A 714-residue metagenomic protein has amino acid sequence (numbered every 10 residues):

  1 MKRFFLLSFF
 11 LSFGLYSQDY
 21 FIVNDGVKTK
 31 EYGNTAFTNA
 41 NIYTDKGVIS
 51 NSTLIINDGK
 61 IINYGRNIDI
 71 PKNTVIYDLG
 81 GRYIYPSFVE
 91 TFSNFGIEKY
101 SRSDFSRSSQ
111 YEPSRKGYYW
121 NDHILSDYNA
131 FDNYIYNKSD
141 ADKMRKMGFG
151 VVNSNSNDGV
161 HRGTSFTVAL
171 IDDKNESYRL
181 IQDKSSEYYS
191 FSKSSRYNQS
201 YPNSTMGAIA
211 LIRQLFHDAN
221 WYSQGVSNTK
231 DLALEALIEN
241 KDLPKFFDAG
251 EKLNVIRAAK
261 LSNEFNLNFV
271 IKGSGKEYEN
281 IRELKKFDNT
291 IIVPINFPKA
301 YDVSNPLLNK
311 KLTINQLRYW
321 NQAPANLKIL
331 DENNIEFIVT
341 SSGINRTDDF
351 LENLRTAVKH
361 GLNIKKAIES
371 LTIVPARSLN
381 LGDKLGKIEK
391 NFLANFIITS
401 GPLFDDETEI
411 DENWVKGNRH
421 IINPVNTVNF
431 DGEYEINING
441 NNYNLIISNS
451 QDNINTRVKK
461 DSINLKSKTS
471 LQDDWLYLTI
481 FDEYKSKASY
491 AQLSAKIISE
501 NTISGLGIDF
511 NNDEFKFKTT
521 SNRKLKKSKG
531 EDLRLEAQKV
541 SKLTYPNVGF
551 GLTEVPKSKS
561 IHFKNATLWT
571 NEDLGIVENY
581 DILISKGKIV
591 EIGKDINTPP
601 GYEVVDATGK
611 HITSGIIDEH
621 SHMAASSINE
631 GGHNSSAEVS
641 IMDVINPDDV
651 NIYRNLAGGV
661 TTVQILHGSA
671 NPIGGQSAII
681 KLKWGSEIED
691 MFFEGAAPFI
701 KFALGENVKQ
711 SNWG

Functional and structural regions predicted by a protein language model:
D19-I22, V27-G33, K46-S87, R102 (+1 more regions): Histidine-rich, glycine-flanked metal-binding segment
V23-E31, I42-T53, R66, D348 (+7 more regions): Acidic, glycine-enriched loop/beta-strand segments at the rims of small-molecule binding/catalytic pockets
D25, S108-Y119, D127, P294-T399 (+3 more regions): His/Asp/Glu-enriched, well-ordered alpha-helical/loop segment that forms or immediately abuts the divalent-metal
Y32-F37, I70-F131, K146, T598-M642: Replace "His-x-His-based motif
F37-N41, V425-I446, D452-D461, S467 (+2 more regions): Tryptophan-anchored aromatic micro-motifs
N51, N155, N228-A323, F337-I338 (+6 more regions): Active-site core of metal-dependent hydrolases
F92, N437-N444, W475-N547: Beta-sheet ligand-binding and adhesion/scaffold domains
N137-E277, E409, V415, K496-T502 (+3 more regions): Polyanionic/metal-chelating signatures
